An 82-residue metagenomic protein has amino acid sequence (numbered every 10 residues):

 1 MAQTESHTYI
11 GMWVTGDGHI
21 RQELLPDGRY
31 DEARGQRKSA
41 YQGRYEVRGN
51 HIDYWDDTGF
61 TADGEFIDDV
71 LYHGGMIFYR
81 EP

Functional and structural regions predicted by a protein language model:
M1-P82: Lipid interaction determinants
